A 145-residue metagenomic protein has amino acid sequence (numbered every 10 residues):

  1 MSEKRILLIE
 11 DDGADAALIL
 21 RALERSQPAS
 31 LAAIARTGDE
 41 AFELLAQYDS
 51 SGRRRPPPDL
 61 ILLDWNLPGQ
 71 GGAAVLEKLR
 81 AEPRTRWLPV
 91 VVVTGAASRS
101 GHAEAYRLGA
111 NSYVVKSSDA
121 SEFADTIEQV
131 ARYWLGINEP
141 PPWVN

Functional and structural regions predicted by a protein language model:
E3, P56-D59, R84-P89: His-Asp phosphorelay/catalytic-motif detector in bacterial-type signaling
E3-E24, I61: Conserved acidic segment of CheY-like receiver
I34, L67-Q70, R99: Residue-level signal for the "D+5" position in two-component response regulator receiver
I34-L60: Acidic, metal-coordinating helix/loop segments flanking the phosphotransfer/catalytic sites of two-component signaling
E40, S118-V130, E139-W143: C-terminal output helix
L63-D64, T94: Active-site residues of response regulator receiver
N111: Short, glycine/charged-rich "phosphate-handling" switch motifs in NTP-dependent and phosphotransfer domains
